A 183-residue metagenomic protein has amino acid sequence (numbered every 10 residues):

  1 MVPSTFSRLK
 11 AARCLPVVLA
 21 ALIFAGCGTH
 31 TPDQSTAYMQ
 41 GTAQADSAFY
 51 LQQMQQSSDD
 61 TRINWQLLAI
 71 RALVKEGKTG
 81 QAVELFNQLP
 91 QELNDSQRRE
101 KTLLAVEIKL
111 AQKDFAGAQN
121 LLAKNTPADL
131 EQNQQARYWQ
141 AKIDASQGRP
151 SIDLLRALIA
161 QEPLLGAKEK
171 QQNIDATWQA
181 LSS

Functional and structural regions predicted by a protein language model:
M1-K10: N-terminal secretory signal peptides that target proteins for export/translocation
I23-G26: C-terminal motif of bacterial Sec signal peptides marking the signal peptidase cleavage site
G28-H30: Bacterial signal peptide processing site
T36-F49, R71-L85, L110-L121, G148-D153: Helix-turn-helix repeat elements of alpha-solenoid scaffolds
D46, T61-R62, R98, E131-Q135 (+2 more regions): Residues that mark the junctions of alpha-helical repeat units in TPR/alpha-solenoid scaffolds
L51-D60, N87-S96, A123-Q132, A157-A167: Solenoid-like repeat scaffolds
L68, L104, R137-I143, A176-T177: "A position-specific structural signal for the A-helix of alpha-solenoid helical repeats
L155-S183: Terminal, low-structured helical/coil segments at or just beyond the last alpha-helical repeat
